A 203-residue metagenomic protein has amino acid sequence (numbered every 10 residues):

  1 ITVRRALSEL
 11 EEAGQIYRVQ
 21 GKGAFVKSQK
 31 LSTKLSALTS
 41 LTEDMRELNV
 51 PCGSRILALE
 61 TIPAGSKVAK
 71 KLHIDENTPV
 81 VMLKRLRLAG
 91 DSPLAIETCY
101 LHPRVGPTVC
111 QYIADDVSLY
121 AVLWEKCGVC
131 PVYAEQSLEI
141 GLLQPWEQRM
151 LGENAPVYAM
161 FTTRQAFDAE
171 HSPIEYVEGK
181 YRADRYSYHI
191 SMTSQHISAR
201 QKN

Functional and structural regions predicted by a protein language model:
I1-V26: N-terminal helix-turn-helix
S28-N203: All-alpha effector-binding/dimerization core of bacterial HTH-type transcriptional repressors
